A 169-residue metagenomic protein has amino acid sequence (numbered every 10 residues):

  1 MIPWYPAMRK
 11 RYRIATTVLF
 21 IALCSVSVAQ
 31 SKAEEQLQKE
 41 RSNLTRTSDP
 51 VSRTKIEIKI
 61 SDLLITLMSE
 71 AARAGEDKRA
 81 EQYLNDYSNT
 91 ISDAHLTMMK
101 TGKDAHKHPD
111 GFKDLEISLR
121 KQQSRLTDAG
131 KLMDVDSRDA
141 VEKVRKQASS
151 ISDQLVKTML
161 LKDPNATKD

Functional and structural regions predicted by a protein language model:
P3-V18: Bacterial N-terminal signal peptides that target proteins for export
Y5-R9, V28, D49: General helical secondary-structure elements
F20-V28: Hydrophobic h-region of N-terminal signal peptides that target proteins for export in Gram-negative bacteria
Q30-D169: Long, charged/polar, soluble alpha-helical segments
